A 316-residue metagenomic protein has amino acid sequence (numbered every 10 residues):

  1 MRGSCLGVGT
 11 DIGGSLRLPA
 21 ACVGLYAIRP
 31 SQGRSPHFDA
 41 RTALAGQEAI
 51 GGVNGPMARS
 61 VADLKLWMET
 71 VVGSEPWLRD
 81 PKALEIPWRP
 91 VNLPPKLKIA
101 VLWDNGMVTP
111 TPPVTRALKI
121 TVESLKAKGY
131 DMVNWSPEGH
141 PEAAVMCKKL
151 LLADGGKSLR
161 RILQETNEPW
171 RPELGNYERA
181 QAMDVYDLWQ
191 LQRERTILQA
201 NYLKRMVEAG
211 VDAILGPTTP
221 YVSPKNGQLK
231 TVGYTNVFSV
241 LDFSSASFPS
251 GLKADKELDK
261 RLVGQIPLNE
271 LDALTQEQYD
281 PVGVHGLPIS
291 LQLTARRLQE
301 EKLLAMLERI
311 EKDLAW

Functional and structural regions predicted by a protein language model:
M1-A21, M57-A58: Active-site-proximal alpha-helical scaffold in enzymes
C5, D212, D242: Conserved acidic residues
Y26-I120, E165-E168, A273, L314-W316: A short helix-breaking turn/cap at a secondary-structure junction
G52, P56, Y279, L287-Q299 (+2 more regions): Short, well-ordered beta-strand elements
P90-L102, K149-G210, P249-V263, L268-S290: Short helix-loop capping/hinge segments that flank enzyme active sites or metal/cofactor-binding pockets
T111-P112, S223-L229: Glycine/threonine-rich flexible loop motifs
Y202, L229-G251: Small-aliphatic-rich amphipathic alpha-helix that forms the alpha element of a beta-alpha
